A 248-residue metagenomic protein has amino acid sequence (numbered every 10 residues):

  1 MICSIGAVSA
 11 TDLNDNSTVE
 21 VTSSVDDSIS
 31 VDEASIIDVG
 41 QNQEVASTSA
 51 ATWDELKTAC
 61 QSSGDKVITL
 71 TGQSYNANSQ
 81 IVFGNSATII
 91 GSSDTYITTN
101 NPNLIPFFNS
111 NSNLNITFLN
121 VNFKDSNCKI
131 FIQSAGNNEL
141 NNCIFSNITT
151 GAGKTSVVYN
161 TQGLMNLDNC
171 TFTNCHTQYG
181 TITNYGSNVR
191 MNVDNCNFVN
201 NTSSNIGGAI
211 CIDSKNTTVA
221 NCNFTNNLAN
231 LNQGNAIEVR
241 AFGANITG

Functional and structural regions predicted by a protein language model:
M1-E20: Secretory targeting signatures
N14-S74: Acidic Gly/Asp/Thr-rich repetitive segments characteristic of extracellular carbohydrate-active and adhesion proteins
A50, D54, T71, I90 (+9 more regions): Serine/threonine-rich, low-complexity intrinsically disordered segments
A51-D54, D65-A87, D94-T95, N101 (+1 more regions): N-terminal extracellular ligand-recognition/capping segment immediately after the signal peptide
A59-D65, T69, V82-G84, N109-S112 (+1 more regions): Flexible, charged surface loops at secondary-structure boundaries
Q80, N101-N109, D125-A135, T149-Q162 (+3 more regions): Extracellular beta-strand/beta-solenoid scaffold signature
S86-I130, N141-T149: Right-handed parallel beta-helix/beta-spiral solenoid domain characteristic of secreted/periplasmic
I89-G91, N113-N120, N138-F145, M165-D168 (+5 more regions): All-beta strand scaffolds that present successive hydrophobic residues in beta-strands
